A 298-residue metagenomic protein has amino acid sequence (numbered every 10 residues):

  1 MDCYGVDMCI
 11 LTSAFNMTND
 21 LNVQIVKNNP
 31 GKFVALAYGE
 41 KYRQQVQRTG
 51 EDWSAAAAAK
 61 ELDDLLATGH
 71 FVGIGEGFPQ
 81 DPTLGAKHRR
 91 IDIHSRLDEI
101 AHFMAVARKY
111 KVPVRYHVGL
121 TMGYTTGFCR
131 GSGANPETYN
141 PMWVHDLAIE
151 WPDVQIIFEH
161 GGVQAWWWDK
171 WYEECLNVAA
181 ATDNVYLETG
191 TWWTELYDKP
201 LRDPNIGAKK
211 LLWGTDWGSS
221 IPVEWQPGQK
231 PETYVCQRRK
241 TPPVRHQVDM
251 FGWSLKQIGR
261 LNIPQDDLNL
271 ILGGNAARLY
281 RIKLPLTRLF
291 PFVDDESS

Functional and structural regions predicted by a protein language model:
M1, C9, A35, I74 (+5 more regions): Divalent metal-coordination and catalytic microenvironments
M1, V26-P30, L66, A148-I149 (+3 more regions): N-terminal cationic-hydrophobic initiation segments that often serve targeting/anchoring roles
M1-M8, I206, K210, I221-S298: Mid-to-C-terminal alpha-helical segments outside catalytic/metal-binding sites
M1-N28, E296: An N-terminally biased module of ancient metal coordination in phosphate/nucleic-acid-related enzymes
N16-Y124: Active-site gating/metal-coordination segments in enzymes
N19-D20, S54-K60, R96-I100, E137-V144 (+2 more regions): Well-ordered, non-membrane alpha-helical segments in soluble/globular domains
Q45-G50, A86-R90, F128-G133, V223-H246: Acidic/histidine-rich helix-loop elements that form or flank divalent-metal/phosphate-binding sites at the catalytic
H88-W213, G218-S220, E224: Catalytic pocket-lining loop regions of alpha/beta-barrel enzymes, especially the amidohydrolase/enolase/GH5 lineages
